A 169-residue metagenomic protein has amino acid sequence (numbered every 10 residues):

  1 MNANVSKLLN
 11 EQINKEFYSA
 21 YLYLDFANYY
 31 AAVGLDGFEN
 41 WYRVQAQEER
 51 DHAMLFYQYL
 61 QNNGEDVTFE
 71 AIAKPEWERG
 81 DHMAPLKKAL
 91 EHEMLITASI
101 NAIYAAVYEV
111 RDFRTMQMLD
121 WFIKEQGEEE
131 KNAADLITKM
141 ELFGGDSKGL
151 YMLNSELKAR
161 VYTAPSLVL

Functional and structural regions predicted by a protein language model:
M1-L169: Iron-associated oxidoreductase/ferritin-like identity signal
